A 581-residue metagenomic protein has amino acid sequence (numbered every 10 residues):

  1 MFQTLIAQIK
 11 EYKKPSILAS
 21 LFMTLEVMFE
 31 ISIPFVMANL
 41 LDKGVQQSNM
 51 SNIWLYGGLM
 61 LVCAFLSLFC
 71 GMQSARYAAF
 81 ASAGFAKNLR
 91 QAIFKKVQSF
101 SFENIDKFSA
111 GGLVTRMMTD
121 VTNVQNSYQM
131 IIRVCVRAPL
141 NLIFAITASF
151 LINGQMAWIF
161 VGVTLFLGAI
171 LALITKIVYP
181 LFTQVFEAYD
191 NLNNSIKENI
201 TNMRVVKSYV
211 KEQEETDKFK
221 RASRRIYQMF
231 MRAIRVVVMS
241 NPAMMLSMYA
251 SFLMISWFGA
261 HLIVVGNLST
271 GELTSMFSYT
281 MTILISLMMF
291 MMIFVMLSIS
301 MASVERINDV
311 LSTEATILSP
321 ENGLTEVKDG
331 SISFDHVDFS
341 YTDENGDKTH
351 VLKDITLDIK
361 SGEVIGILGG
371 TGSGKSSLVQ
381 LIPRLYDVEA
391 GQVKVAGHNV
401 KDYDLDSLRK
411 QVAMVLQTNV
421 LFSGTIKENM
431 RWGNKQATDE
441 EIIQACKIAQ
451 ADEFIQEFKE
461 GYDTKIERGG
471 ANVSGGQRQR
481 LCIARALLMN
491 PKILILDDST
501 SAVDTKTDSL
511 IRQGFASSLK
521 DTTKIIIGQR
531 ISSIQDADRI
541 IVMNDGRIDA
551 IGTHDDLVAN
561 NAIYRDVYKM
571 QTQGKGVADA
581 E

Functional and structural regions predicted by a protein language model:
M1-E30, M37, V45-L59, Q73-A78 (+14 more regions): Membrane-integrated ABC transporters
F2, L21-F22, F29-D42, C63-A110 (+14 more regions): Juxtamembrane helix-loop junctions of ABC transporter transmembrane domains
K10-K14, Y77, S99-E103, T119-I132 (+8 more regions): An intracellular "coupling" helix at the cytosolic face of ABC transporter transmembrane type-1 domains
E11, P15-M28, C63, F69 (+2 more regions): Transmembrane helices of ABC transporter permease
T24-S32, F65-M72, V124-S127, I131-I143 (+6 more regions): Hydrophobic alpha-helical transmembrane bundles that constitute the permease/transmembrane domains of multi-pass
Q47, A83, Q91-T115, T119-V121 (+6 more regions): Short intracellular "coupling" helices and adjacent cytoplasmic loop segments at the cytosolic face of multi-pass
S48-I53, F144, A148-G162, K176 (+2 more regions): Helix-loop-helix
E326-E581: ABC-type nucleotide-binding domain
